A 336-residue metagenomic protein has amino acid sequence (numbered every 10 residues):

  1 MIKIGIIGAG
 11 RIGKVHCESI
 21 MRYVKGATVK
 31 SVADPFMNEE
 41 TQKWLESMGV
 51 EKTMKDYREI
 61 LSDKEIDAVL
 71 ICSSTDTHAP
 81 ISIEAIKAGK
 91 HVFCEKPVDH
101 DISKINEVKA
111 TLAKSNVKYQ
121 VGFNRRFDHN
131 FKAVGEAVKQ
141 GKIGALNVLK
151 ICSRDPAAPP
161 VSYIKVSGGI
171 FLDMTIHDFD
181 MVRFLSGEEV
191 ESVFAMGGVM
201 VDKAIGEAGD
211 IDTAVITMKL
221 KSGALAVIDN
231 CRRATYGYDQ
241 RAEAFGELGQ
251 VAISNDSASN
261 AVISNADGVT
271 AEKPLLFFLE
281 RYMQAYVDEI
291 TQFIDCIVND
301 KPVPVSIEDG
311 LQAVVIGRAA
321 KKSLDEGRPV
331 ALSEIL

Functional and structural regions predicted by a protein language model:
M1-M48: N-terminal Rossmann-like dinucleotide-binding module
E51-Y57: Conserved SAM-binding strand-loop segment of SAM-dependent methyltransferases
D67-T75, A79-R126, G141: Beta-strand-loop-alpha-helix segment that lines the small-molecule cofactor/substrate pocket of alpha/beta enzymes
A68-I71, N106, F293-L336: C-terminal helix-rich "cap/oligomerization" subdomain common to oxidoreductases
C94, Y119-V121, K150, I228 (+1 more regions): Hydrophobic residues in well-ordered beta-strands that form the structural core
A110-K118, K132-L146, F245-G246: Basic phosphate/pyrophosphate-binding loop/patch that engages nucleotide-derived ligands
V161-L225, C231-Y236, E308: Rossmann-like dinucleotide-binding domain that binds NAD(P)(H)
V199, A204-E207, K221-D288, S306: NAD(P)-dinucleotide binding in Rossmann-like oxidoreductases
